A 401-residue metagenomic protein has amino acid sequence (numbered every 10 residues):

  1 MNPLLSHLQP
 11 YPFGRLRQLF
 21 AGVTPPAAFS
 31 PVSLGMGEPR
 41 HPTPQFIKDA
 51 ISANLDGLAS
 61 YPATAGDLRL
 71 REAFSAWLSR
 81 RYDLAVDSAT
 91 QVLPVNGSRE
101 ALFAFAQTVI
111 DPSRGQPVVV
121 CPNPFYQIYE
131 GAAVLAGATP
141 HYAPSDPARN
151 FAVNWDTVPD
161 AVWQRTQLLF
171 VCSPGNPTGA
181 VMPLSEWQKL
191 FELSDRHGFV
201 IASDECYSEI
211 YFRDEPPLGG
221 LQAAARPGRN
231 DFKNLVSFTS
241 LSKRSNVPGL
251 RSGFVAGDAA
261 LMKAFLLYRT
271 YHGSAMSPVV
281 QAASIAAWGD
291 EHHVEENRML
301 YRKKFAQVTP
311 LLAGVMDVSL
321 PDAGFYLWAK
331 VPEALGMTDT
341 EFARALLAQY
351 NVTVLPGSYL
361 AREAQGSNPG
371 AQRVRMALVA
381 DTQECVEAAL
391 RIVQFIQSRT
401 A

Functional and structural regions predicted by a protein language model:
N2-E100, A104, A287-W288, S398-A401: N-terminal small-domain helix-loop-helix segment of the aminotransferase-like
L16, L34, I51, F74 (+15 more regions): Generic structural signal for small/hydrophobic residues in well-ordered secondary structure, especially within
L58-E192, E209-I210, D214-R229, C385 (+1 more regions): Conserved core of the PLP fold type I
P117, R196-V200, F232-K233: A short helix->loop->beta-strand "cap" motif at the edges of active sites that frequently abuts
A136, R196-H197, Y350, R399: Helix C-cap/helix->beta junction micro-motif
D160, N230, A345-V354, L360-A401: PLP-dependent enzyme catalytic core of the Aspartate aminotransferase-like
Q222-R302, A306-L311, F395-I396: Conserved core segment of the aminotransferase class I/II
Q281, I285, L300-T309, V318-V331 (+1 more regions): Conserved glycine-rich beta-strand-loop-beta hairpin in the small C-terminal domain of fold type I
